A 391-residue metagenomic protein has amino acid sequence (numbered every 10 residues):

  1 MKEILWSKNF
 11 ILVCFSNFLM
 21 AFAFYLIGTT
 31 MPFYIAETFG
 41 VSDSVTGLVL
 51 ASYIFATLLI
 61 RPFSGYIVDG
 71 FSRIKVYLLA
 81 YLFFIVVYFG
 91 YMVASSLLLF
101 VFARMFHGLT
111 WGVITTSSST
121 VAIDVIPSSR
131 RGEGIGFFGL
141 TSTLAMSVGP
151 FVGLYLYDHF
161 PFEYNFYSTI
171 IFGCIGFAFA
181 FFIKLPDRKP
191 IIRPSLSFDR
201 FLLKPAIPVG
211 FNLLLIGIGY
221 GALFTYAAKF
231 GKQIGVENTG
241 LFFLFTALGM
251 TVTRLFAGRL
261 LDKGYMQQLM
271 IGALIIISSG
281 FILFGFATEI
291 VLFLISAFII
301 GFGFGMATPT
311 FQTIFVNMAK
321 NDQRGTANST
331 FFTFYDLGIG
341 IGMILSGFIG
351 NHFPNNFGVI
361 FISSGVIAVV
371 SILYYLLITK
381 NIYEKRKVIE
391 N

Functional and structural regions predicted by a protein language model:
K8-F39, S44-G47, I218-F230: Helix-loop boundary and gating motifs at the non-cytosolic
I54-P62, M146-S147, A247-T251, L255 (+1 more regions): Residue-level signature of mid-helix packing/kink "hotspots" within the transmembrane helices of 12-pass Major
I60-S72, R254-Y265, G350: Helix-to-loop junctions at the C-terminal end of transmembrane segments in multipass secondary transporters
K75-F89, Q268-I282: Structural signature of the two symmetry-related core transmembrane helices
L98-F106, V291-I299: Paired small-residue
A103-T141: Cytoplasmic helix-loop-helix junction between adjacent transmembrane helices in 12-TM secondary transporters
D158-I171, F348-I367: A membrane-interface helix-boundary motif in multi-pass transporters
I170-K189, Y374-I378: C-terminal membrane-cytosol helix-exit motif in multi-pass small-molecule transporters
